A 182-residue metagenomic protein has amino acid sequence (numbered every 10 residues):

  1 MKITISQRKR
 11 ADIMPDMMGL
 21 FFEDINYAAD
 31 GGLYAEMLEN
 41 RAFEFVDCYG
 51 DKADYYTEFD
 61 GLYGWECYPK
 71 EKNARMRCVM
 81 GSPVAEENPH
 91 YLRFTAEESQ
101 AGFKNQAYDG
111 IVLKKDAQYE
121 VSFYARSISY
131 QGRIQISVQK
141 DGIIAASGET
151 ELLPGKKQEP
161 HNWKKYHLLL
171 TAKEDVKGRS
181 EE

Functional and structural regions predicted by a protein language model:
M1-E182: Extracellular and organelle-lumenal recognition/adhesion modules and their flexible linkers in secreted
